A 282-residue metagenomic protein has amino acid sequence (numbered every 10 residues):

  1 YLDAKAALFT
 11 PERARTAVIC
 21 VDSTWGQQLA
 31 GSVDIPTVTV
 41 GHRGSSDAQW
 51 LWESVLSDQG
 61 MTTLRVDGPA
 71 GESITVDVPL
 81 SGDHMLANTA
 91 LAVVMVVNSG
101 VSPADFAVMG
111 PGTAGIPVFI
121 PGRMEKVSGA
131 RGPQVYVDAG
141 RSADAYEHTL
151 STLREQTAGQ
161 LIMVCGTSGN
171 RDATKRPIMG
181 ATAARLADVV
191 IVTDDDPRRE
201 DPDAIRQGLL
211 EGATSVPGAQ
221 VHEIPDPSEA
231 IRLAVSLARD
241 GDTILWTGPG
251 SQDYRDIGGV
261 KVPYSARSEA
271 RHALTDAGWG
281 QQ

Functional and structural regions predicted by a protein language model:
L2-Q134, G212-T214, G218: Acidic, Mg2+-coordinating active-site environments of NTP-dependent enzymes
G71, L91-A104, V108-Q282: ATP-dependent carboxylate-amine ligase
